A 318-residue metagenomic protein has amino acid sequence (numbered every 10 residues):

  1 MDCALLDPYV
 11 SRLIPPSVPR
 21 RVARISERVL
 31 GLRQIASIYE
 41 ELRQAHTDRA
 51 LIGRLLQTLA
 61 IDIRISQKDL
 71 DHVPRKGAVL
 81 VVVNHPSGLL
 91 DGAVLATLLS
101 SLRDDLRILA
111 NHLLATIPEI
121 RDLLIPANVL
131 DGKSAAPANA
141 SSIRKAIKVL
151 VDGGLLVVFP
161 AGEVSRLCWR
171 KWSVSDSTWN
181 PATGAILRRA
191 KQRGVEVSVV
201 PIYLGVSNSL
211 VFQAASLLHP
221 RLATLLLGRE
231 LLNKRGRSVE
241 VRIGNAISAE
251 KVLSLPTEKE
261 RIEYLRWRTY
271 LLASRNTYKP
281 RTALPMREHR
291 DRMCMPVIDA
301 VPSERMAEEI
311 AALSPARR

Functional and structural regions predicted by a protein language model:
M1-V82, G92-V94, S101-R103, R121-D122 (+1 more regions): Membrane-anchoring hydrophobic helices of lipid-metabolizing enzymes
D2-D7, A140-R317: Non-catalytic C-terminal accessory region of glycerolipid acyltransferases and related lyso-lipid remodeling enzymes
L56-I61, H85, G132-P137, S173: Short, flexible loop segments at the rims of nucleotide/cofactor-binding pockets, characterized by
I63, Q67-L70, P86, R107-I117: A glycine-rich, hydrophobic loop/mini-helix early in the fold
L80-V82, I125, V157-F159: Structural motif
H85-L89, V164-S165: Gly/Ser/Thr-rich loops at beta-strand to alpha-helix junctions that form or flank small-molecule/cofactor-binding
T97-S100, V174-D176: Glycine-rich, phosphate-binding/catalytic loops in enzymes
S100, D105-N139, I143-A146, L150: Conserved nucleotide-cofactor-binding alpha/beta core module
